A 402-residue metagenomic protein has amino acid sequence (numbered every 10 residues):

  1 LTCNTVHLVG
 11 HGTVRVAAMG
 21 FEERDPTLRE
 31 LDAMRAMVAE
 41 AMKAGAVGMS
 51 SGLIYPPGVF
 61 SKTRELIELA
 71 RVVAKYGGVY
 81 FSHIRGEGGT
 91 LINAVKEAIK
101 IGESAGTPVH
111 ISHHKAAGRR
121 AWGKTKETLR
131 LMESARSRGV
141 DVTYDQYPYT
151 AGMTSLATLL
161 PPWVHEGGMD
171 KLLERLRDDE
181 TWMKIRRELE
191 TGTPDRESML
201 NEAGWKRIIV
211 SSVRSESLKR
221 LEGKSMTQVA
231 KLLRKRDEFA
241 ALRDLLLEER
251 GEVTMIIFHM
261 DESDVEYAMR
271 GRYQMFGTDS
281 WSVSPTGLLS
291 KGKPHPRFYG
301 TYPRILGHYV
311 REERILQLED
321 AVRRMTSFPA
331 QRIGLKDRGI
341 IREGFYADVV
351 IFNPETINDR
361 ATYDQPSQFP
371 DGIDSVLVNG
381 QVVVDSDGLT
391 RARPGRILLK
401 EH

Functional and structural regions predicted by a protein language model:
L1-T2, L8-L28, M34-Y55, A70 (+3 more regions): Active-site neighborhoods of metal-dependent hydrolases
T5, G45, H83, D145 (+7 more regions): Divalent metal-coordination and catalytic microenvironments
A46-A98: Divalent metal-binding pocket/active-site signature
L53, I84, H113-K115, Q146-P148 (+6 more regions): Active-site proximal loops enriched in glycine and acidic residues that flank catalytic Cys/His/Asp and coordinate
F60-E65, G123-T125, S290, I333-K336 (+1 more regions): Short glycine/threonine-rich loop-to-helix capping motif typified by GTGT followed within a few residues by an Asp-Pro
A74, E103, K231, L247-R250 (+8 more regions): Hydrophobic alpha-helix feature that most strongly marks membrane-spanning transmembrane helices and their immediate
E252-M260, D264-V265, E313-V322, A330-S367: Acidic, glycine-enriched loop/beta-strand segments at the rims of small-molecule binding/catalytic pockets
Y267-Y273, T278-D279, V283, V350-R396: C-terminal cap of metal-dependent C-N hydrolases
